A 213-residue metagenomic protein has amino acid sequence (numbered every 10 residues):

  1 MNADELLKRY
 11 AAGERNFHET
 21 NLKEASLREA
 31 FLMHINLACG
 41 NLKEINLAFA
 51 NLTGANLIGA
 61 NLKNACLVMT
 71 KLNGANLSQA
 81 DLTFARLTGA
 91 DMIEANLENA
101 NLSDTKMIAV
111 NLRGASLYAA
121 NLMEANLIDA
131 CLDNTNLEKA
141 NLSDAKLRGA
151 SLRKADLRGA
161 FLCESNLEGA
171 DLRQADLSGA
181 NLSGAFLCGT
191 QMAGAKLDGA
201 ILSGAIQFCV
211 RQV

Functional and structural regions predicted by a protein language model:
N2-V213: Tandem repeat scaffolds
